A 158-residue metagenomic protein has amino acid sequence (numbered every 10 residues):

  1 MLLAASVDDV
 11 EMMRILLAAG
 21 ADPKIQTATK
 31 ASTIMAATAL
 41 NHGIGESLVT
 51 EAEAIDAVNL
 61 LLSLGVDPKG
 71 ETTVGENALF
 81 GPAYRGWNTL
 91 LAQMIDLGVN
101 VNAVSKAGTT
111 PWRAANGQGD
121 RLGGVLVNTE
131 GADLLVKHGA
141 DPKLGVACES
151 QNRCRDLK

Functional and structural regions predicted by a protein language model:
M1, Q26-G43, E71-A78, V104-G119 (+1 more regions): Ankyrin-repeat boundary/"N-cap" motif
M1-G20, Q26, E71-T73, F80: Extended amphipathic secondary-structure runs
L3-D9, A36-A54, G81-N88, A114-N128: Ankyrin repeat A-helix N-terminal signature
R14-D22, D56-D67, A92-N100, D133-D141: Ankyrin repeat domain, specifically the short helix-to-loop turn at the C-terminus of the second helix of each repeat
A28-A31, T50-N59, T72-E76, F80 (+1 more regions): Eukaryotic tandem repeat interaction scaffolds
K30, A54-I55, G108-T109, N128-A132: Amphipathic alpha-helical segments in well-structured domains
L122, V127-K158: Terminal, low-structured helical/coil segments at or just beyond the last alpha-helical repeat
